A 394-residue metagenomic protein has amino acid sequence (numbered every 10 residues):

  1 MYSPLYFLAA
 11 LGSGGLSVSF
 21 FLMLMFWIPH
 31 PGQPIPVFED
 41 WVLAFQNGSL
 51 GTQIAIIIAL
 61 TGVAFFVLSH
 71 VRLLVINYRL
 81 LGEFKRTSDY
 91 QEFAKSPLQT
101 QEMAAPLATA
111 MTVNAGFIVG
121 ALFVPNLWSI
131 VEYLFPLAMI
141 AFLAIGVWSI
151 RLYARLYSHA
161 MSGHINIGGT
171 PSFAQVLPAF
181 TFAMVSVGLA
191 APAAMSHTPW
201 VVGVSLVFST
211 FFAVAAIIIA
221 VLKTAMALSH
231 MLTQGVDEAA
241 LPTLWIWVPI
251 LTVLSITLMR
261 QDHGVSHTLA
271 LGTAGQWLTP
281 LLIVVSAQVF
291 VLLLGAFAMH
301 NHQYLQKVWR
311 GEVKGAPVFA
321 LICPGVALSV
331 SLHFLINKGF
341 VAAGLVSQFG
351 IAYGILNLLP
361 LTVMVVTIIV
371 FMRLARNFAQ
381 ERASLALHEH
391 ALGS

Functional and structural regions predicted by a protein language model:
M1-G14, E92-P97, A160-A174, Q234-P242: Cytosolic-side membrane-entry/anchor segment at the start of a transmembrane helix
Y2-L5, E39-A59, Q91-S96, V124-F135 (+3 more regions): Membrane-interface segments at the starts/ends of alpha-helical transmembrane spans
S3-P29, D40-A44, I56-G82, Q99-V119 (+7 more regions): Hydrophobic cores of alpha-helical transmembrane segments in multi-pass integral membrane proteins
H30-F38, F84-S88, G163-H164, V308 (+1 more regions): Interhelical loop segments of eukaryotic multi-pass membrane proteins
V37, W41-A44, L122-V131, L156-G203 (+1 more regions): Short, flexible helix-coil linker/hinge segments at the edges of structured domains or between repeats
Y78-F93, A154-G168, A225-E238, H267-L269 (+1 more regions): Cytoplasmic membrane-interface regions of multi-pass membrane proteins
H159, G163, A191-M195, A227-H230 (+3 more regions): Conserved helix-loop functional segments at active or binding sites
G311-F319, A379-S394: Short, highly charged, low-complexity non-transmembrane loops/tails of multi-pass membrane proteins
